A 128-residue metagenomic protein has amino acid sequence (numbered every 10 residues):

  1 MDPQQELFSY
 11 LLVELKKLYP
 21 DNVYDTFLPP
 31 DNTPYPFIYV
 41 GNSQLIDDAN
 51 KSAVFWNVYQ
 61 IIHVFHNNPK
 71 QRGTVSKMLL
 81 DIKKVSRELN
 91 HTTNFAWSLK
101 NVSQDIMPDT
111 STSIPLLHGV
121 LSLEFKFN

Functional and structural regions predicted by a protein language model:
M1-D47, S52, L80, K84 (+1 more regions): Small/polar-rich, solvent-exposed N-terminal microdomains that initiate assembly or binding
M1-Y10, L45-F55, F95-N128: Short, charged interaction patches at domain edges and termini
P34, V58, L117: Exposed loop/turn and edge beta-strand positions of beta-sandwich/beta-sheet ligand-binding modules
P36-I38, Q60, L121: Change "...and in nucleic-acid phosphodiester-cleaving endonucleases..." to "...and in nucleic-acid processing enzymes
V58-F65: Active-site-adjacent structural patch at catalytic or cofactor/ligand-binding sites
P69-S76: Short, conserved charged micro-motifs
